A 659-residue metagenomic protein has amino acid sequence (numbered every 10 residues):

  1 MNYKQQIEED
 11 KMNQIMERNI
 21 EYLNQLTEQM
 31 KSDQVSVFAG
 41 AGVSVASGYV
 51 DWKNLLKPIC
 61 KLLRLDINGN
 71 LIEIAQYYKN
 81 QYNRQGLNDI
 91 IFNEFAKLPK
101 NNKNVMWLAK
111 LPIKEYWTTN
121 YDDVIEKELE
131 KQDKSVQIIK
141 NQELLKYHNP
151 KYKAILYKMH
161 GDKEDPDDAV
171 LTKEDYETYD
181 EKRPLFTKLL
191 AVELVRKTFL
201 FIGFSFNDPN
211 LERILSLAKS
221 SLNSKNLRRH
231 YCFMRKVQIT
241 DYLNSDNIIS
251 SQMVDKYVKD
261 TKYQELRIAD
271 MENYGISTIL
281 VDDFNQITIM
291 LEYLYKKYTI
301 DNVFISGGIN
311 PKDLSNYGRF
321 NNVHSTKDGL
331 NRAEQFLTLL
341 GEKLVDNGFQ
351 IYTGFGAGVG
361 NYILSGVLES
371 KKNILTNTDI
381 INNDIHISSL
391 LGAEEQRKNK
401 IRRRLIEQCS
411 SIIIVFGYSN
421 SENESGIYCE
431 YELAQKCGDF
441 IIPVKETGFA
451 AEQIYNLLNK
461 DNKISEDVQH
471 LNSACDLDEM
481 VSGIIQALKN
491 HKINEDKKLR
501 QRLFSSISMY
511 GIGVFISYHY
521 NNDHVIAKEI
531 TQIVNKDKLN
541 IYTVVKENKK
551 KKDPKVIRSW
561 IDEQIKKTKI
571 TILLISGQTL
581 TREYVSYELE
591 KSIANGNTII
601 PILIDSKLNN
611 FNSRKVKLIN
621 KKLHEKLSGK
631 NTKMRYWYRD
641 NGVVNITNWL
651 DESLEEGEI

Functional and structural regions predicted by a protein language model:
M1-K110, K114-W117, Y121-K134, D208: Gly/serine-rich nucleotide phosphate-binding loop at the start of the catalytic core of nucleotide/ADP-ribose-handling
N2-V37, L62, K103, L108 (+5 more regions): SIR2/sirtuin-family catalytic core signature
E28, Y179-E193, Y362-L364, L368 (+3 more regions): TIR-domain catalytic/interaction hotspot
V37-G42, N120, E177-T240, I351-F355 (+2 more regions): Glycine-rich anion-binding loop/nest that anchors nucleotide
Q238-M253, T261-K262, V359-S365, E446-K463 (+1 more regions): Glycine-rich, charge-decorated loop segments at or immediately adjacent to ligand/cofactor-binding or catalytic sites
I279-Y295, S465-F515, Y520-E529, K607-I659: C-terminal interaction surface of TIR/SEFIR-family domains
G307-D496, K536, V545-K550, W560: Acidic/glycine-enriched connector segments
S419-L433, G577-N597, N609-F611: Conserved TIR/SEFIR loop-to-helix hotspot centered on a Trp-containing motif with a nearby acidic residue
